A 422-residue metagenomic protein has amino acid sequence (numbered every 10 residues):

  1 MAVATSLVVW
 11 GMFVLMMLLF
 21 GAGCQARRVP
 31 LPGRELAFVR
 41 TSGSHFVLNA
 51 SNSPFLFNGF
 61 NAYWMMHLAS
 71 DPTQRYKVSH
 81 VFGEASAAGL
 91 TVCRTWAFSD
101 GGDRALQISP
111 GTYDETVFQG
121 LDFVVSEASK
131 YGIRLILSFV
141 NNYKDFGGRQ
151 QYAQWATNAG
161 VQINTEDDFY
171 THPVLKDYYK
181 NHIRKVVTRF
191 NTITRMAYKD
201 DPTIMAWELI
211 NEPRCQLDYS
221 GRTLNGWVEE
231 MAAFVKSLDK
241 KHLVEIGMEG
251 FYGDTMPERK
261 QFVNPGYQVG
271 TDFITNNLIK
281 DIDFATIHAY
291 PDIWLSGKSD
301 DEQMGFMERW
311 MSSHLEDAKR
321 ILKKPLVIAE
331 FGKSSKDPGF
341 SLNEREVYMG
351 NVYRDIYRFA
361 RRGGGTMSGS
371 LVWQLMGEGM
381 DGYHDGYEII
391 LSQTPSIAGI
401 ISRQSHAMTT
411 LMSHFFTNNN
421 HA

Functional and structural regions predicted by a protein language model:
M1-V3: Short, low-complexity, Lys/Arg-enriched N-terminal segments of secretory-pathway carbohydrate enzymes
T5-A26: Cleavable N-terminal signal peptides of Sec/SRP-targeted secreted and luminal proteins
R27-L31, N419-A422: Low-complexity, Pro/Thr/Ser/Gly/Ala-rich linker/spacer regions in secreted, extracellular modular proteins
R28-P325, F331-I356, A360-Q404, M408: Active-site mouth of glycoside hydrolases
S405-A422: C-terminal helix/juxtamembrane-tail motif
